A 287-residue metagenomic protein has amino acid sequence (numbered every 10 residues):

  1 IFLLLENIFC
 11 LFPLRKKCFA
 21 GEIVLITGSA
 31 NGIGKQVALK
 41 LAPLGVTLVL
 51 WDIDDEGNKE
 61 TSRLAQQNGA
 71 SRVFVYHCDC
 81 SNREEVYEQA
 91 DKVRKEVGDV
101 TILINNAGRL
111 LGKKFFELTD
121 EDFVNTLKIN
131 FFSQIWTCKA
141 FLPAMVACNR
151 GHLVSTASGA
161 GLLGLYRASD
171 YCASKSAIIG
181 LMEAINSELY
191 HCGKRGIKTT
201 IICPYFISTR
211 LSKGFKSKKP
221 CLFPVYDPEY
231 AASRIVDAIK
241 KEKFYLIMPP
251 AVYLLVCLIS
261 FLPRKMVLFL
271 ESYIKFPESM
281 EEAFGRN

Functional and structural regions predicted by a protein language model:
C10-V49: Canonical Rossmann dinucleotide-binding motif of NAD(H)/NADP(H)-dependent dehydrogenases/reductases, specifically
V46-E60: Conserved glycine-rich Rossmann-like NAD(P)H-binding loop of the short-chain dehydrogenase/reductase
D55-E56, Y76-E88, D120: The beta1-alpha1 cofactor-binding region of Rossmann-like NAD(H)/NADP(H)-dependent oxidoreductases
K114-F115, T119-V124: Substrate-binding pocket helix/loop in short-chain dehydrogenase/reductase
C138, S174: Active-site helix of classical SDR
S158: Residue(s) in the substrate-gating loop at a strand-loop-helix junction that position the organic substrate next
E188-V252: SDR active-site lid
